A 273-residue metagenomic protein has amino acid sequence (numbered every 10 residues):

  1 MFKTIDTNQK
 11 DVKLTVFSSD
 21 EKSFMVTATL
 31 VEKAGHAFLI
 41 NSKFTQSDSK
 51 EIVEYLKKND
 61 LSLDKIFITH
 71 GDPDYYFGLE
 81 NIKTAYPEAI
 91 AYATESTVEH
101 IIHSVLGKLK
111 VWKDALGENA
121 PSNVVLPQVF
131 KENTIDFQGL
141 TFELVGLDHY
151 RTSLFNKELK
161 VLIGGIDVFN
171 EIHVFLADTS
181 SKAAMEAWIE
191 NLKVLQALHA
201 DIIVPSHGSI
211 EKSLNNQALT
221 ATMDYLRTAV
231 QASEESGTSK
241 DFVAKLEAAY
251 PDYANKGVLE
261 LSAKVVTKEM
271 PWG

Functional and structural regions predicted by a protein language model:
K3-K58, S153-I166: Conserved beta-strand hairpin/beta-sheet module of binuclear metal-dependent hydrolase folds, prominently
Q9-F17, D114-E118, I135-T141: Short Pro/Gly-enriched beta-strand edge/turn motifs at strand-loop
F24-M25, T45-S47, G71-F77, V98-I102 (+2 more regions): Active-site environment of divalent metal-dependent phosphoester hydrolases
I40-S42, D64-D72, Y92-E95, L162-G165 (+1 more regions): Active-site neighborhood of phospho(di)ester-bond hydrolases with catalytic His/Asp-centered motifs
F44, V145, Y150-T220, D224 (+1 more regions): Metallo-beta-lactamase
K57-T134: Active-site HxH/HxHxD metal-binding segment of metal-dependent hydrolases
E132-Y150: An acidic, phosphate/nucleotide-engaging active-site surface
A197-I202, I210-G273: Accessory terminal helices/loops
